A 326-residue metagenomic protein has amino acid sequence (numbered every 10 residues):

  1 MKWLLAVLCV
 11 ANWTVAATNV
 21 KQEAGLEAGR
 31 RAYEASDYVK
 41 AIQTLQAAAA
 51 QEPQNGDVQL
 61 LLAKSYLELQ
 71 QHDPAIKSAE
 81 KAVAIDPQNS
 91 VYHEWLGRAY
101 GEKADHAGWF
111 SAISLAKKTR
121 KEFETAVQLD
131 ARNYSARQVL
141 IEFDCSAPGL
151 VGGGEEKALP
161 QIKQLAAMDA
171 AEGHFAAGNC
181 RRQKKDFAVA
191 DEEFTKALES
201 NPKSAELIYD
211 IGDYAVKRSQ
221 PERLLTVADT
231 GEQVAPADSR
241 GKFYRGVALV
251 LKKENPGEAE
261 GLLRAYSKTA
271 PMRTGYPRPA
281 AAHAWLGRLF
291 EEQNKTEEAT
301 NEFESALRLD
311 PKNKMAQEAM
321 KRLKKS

Functional and structural regions predicted by a protein language model:
V15-K64, E68: N-terminal leader/linker segments that initiate helical-solenoid repeat arrays
K21-Q22, G56-D57, S90-V91, Y134-S135 (+5 more regions): Helix-start (N-cap) detector for alpha-helical repeat units in TPR-like alpha-solenoids, especially tetratricopeptide
R30, K64, R98, D105 (+7 more regions): Residue-level recognition of tetratricopeptide repeat
E34-A35, E68-L69, E102-W109, S146-A147 (+5 more regions): Register position in tetratricopeptide repeats
A47-A48, K81-A82, T125-A126, Q164-L165 (+5 more regions): Canonical positions in the second alpha-helix
